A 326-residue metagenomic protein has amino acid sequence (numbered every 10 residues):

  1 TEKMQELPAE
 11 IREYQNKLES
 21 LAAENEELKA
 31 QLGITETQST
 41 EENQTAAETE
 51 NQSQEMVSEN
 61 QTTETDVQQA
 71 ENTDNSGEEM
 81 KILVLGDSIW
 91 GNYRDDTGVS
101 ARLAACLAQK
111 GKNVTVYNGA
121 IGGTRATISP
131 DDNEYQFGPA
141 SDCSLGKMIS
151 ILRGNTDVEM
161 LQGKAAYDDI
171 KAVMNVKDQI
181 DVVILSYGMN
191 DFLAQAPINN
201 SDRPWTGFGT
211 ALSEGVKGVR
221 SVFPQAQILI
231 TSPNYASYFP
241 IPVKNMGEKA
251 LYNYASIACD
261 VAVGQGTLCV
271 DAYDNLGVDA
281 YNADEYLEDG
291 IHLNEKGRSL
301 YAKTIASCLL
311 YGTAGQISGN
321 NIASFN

Functional and structural regions predicted by a protein language model:
S20-S76: Ser/Thr/Gly/Pro-rich low-complexity, disordered linker/stalk segments of secreted and cell-surface proteins
G33, R94, A104, A108-Q109 (+4 more regions): Sec-exported extracytoplasmic/periplasmic mature domains
K81-L83, I89-D202: Conserved SGNH/GDSL esterase-like catalytic core that processes O-acyl groups on lipids and polysaccharides
S88-Y93, P197-T206, K244-E248, Y286-H292: Second-shell loop/turn segments in exported
K112, P233-N326: Catalytic His-Asp segment of secreted/periplasmic serine-dependent ester chemistry enzymes
I170, L212-V216, A255: Generic structural signal for well-ordered alpha-helices, preferentially at hydrophobic/aromatic core positions
I184-A196, V216-N253: Active-site segments of SGNH/GDSL-like serine hydrolases that catalyze O-acetyl group transfer/hydrolysis on lipids
